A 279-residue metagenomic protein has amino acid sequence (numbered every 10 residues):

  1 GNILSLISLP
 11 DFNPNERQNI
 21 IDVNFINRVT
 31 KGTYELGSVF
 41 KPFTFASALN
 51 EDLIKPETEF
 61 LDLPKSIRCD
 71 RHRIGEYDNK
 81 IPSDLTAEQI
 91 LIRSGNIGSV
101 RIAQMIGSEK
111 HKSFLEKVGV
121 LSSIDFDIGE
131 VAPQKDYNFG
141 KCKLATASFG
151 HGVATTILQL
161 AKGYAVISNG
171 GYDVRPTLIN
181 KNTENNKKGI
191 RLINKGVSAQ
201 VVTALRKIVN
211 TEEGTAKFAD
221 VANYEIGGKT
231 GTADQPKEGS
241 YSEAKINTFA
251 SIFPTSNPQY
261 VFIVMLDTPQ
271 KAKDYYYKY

Functional and structural regions predicted by a protein language model:
N2-S38, F43-K273: Beta-lactam-recognizing serine transpeptidase/beta-lactamase-like catalytic domain environment
D274-Y279: Short, intrinsically disordered, charge-balanced linker/junction segments flanking boundaries in proteins
